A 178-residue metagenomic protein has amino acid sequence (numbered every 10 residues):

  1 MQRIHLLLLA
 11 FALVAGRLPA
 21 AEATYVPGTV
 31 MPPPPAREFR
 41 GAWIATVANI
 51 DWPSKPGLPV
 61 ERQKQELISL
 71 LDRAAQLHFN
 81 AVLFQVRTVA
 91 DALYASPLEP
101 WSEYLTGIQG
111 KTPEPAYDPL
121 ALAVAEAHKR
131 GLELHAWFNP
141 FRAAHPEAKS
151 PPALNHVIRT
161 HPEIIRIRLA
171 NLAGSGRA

Functional and structural regions predicted by a protein language model:
H5-R17: Bacterial N-terminal signal peptides
L18-F84: Mature N-terminal, pre-catalytic/accessory segment of carbohydrate-active enzymes
A45, N49-Q65, A125, K129 (+2 more regions): Active-site-adjacent "subsite" loops/lids of carbohydrate-active enzymes
Q65-L70, S96-S102, Q109, Y117 (+1 more regions): Glycan-recognition patch characteristic of GH18 chitinases/ENGases and related GlcNAc/peptidoglycan-binding proteins
D72-H78, A116-L134: A structural motif corresponding to the C-terminal end of an alpha-helix and its immediate exit/capping segment
L77-E114: Aromatic-lined carbohydrate-binding/catalytic grooves of carbohydrate-active enzymes
A81-Q85, E133-N139: Outer-envelope exported proteins of Gram-negative bacteria
